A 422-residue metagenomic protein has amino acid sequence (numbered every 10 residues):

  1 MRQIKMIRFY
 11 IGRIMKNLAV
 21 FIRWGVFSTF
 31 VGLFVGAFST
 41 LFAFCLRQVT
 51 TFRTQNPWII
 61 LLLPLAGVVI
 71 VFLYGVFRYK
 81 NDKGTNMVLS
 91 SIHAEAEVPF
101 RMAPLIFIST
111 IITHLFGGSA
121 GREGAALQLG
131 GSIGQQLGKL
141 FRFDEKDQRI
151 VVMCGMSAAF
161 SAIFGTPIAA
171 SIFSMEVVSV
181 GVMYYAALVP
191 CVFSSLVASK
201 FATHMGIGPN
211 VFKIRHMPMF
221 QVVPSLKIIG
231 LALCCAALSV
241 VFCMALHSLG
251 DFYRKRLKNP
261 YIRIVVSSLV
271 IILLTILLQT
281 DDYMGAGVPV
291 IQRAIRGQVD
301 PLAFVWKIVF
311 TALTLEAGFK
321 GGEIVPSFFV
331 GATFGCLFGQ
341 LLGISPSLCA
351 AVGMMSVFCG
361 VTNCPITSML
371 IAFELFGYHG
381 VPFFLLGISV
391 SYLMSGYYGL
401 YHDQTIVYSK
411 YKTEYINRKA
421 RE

Functional and structural regions predicted by a protein language model:
M1-E422: Alpha-helical transmembrane segments and immediately membrane-proximal extracytoplasmic
